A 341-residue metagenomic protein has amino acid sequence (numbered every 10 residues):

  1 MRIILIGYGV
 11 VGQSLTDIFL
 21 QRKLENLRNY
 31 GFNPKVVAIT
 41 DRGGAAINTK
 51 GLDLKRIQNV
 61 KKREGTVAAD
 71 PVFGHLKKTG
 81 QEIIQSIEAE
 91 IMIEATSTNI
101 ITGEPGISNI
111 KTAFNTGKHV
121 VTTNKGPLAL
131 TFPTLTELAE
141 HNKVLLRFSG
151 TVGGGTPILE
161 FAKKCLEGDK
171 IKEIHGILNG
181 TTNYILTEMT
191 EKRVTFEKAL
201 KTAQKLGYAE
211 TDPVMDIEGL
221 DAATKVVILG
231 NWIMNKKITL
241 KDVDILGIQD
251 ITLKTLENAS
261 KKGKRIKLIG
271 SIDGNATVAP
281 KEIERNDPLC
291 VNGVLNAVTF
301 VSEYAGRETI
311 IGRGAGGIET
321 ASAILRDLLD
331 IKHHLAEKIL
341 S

Functional and structural regions predicted by a protein language model:
M1-T112: N-terminal glycine-/serine-/threonine-rich beta1-alpha1-beta2 phosphate-ribose binding loop of Rossmann-like
I6, V10, S14, P34 (+13 more regions): Conserved active-site and cofactor/substrate-binding residues in soluble primary-metabolism enzymes
T98-T116, K125-G153, L159-K163: Rossmann-fold NAD(P)-binding glycine/threonine-rich loop
V120-V121: A short hydrophobic/small-residue beta-strand
K164-T224, L229: Conserved anion/nucleotide-ligand pocket segment
L200-A297: Substrate-binding/catalytic subdomain of NAD(P)-dependent oxidoreductase enzymes
D287-S341: ATP-dependent carboxylate/acyl-activation modules
